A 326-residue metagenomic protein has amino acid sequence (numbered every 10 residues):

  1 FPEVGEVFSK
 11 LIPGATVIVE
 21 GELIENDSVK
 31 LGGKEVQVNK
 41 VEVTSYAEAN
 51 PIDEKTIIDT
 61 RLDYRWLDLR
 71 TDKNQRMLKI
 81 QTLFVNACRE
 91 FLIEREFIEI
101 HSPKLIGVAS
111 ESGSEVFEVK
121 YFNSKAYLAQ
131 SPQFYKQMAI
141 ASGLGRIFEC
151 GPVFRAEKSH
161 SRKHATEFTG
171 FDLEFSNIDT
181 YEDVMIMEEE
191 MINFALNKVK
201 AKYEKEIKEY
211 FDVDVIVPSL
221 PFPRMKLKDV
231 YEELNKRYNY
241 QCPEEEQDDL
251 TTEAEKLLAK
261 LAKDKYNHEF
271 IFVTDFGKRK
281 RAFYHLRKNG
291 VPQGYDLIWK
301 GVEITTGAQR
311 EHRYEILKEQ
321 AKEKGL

Functional and structural regions predicted by a protein language model:
F1-I178: Class II aminoacyl-tRNA synthetase-like tRNA-binding/catalytic domains
G14, D179-I186, E190-V199: Internal alpha/beta scaffold segment
N74, L78, A126, I140 (+6 more regions): Hydrophobic alpha-helical scaffolding
L83, A87, I186-F194, D229 (+1 more regions): Long, highly charged amphipathic alpha-helices
F97, L144, N239-Y240, L326: Short aromatic/hydrophobic-glycine micro-motifs
S110-E111, E190-K300, K322-K324: Metal-assisted phosphate- and nucleotidyl-transfer catalytic regions
S142-P152, A165-T180, H268-L326: TRNA-recognition modules of translation machinery and tRNA-sensing kinases, especially anticodon-binding
